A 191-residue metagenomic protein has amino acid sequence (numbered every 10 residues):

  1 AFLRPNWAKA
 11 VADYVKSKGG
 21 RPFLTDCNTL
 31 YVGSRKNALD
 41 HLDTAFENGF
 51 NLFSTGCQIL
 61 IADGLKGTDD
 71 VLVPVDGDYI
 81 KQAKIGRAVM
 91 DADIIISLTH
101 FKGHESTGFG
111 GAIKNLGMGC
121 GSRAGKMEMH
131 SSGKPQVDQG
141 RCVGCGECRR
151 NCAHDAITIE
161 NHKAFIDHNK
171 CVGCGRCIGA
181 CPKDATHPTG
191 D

Functional and structural regions predicted by a protein language model:
A1-D191: N-terminal and secondary-structure boundary signal
